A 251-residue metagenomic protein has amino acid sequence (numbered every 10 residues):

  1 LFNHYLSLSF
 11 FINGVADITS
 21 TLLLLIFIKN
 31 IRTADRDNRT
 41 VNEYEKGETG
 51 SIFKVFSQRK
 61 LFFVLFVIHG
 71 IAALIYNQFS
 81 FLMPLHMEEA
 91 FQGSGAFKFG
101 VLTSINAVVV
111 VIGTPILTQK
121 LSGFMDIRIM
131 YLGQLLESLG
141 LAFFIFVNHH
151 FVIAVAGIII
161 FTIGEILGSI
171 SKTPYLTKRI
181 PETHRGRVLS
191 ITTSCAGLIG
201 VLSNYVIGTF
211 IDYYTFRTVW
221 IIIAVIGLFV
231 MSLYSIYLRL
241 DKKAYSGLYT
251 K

Functional and structural regions predicted by a protein language model:
F2, I112-D126, I211-D212: Helix-to-loop junctions at the C-terminal end of transmembrane segments in multipass secondary transporters
L8-I26, W220-I236: Symmetry-related core transmembrane helices of the 12-TM Major Facilitator Superfamily/SLC fold
A16, L24-T40, I236-Y249: Helix-loop junctions on the cytosolic side of multi-pass membrane transporters, especially the intracellular loop
I31-L65, K251: Juxtamembrane intracellular "pre-TM" segments in multi-pass secondary transporters
F81-K98: Short amphipathic helix-loop junctions that connect adjacent transmembrane helices in Major Facilitator Superfamily/SLC
R128-F143: Structural signature of the two symmetry-related core transmembrane helices
L167-I180: Intracellular juxtamembrane helix-capping segments at the cytosolic ends of symmetry-related transmembrane helices
R179-Y214: A late C-terminal transmembrane helix in Major Facilitator Superfamily
